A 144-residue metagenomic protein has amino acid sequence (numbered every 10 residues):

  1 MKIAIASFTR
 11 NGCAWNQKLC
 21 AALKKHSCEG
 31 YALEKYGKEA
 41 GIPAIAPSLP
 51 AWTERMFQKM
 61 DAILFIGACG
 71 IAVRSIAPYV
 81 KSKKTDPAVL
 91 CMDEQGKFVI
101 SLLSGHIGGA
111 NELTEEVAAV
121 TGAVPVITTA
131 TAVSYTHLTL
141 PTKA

Functional and structural regions predicted by a protein language model:
M1-K2, H26, Q58-A62, K84-A88 (+2 more regions): Short coil/turn connectors at secondary-structure junctions
M1-K35: N-terminal basic/disordered segments at the start of proteins
I5-A6, D61-I63, K97-I107, L138: Flexible, glycine/proline-enriched loop segments at strand-loop-helix junctions that form or flank small-ligand binding
E29-L33, L64-G67, C91-M92, P125-T129: General beta-strand structural signal in soluble alpha/beta enzymes
G30-E54: N-terminal beta-loop-helix "entrance" segment that forms/cooperates in small-molecule cofactor or anionic ligand
R74-T85: Short Gly/Thr/Asp-enriched flexible loops that form oxyanion-binding sites at enzyme active sites
A88-S134: Long, charge-dense
T136-T142: Conserved small/polar residues in nucleotide/adenosyl-binding loops
